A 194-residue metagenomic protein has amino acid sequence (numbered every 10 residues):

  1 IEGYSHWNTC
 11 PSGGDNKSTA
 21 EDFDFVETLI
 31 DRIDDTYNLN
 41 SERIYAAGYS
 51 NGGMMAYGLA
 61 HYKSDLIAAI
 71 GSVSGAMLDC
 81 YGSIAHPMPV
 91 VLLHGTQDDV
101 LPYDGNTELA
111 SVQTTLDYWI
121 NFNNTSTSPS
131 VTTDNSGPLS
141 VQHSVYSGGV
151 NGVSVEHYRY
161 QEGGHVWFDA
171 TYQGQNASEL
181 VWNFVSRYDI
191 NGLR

Functional and structural regions predicted by a protein language model:
I1-Y45, M55-G58, Y62, D169-T171: Serine-hydrolase catalytic machinery in alpha/beta-hydrolase-like enzymes
D22-L29, N51-L59, K63-L66, S111-L116 (+1 more regions): Stable alpha-helical elements in mature extracytoplasmic
D31-N38, A60-A68, D117-N124, S186-I190: Sec-exported extracytoplasmic/periplasmic mature domains
D34-M88, D99: Primarily recognizes the serine-hydrolase "nucleophile elbow" in alpha/beta-hydrolase and SGNH/GDSL folds
M88, D117-R194: Alpha/beta-hydrolase-fold serine-hydrolase catalytic core, especially in secreted/extracellular enzymes
L92-H94, D98: Short beta-strand/loop motif that positions the catalytic acidic residue of the alpha/beta-hydrolase fold
D98-L101, H165-W167: Acidic catalytic loop of the alpha/beta-hydrolase fold
D99-S111: Conserved alpha/beta-hydrolase "acid-adjacent" motif
